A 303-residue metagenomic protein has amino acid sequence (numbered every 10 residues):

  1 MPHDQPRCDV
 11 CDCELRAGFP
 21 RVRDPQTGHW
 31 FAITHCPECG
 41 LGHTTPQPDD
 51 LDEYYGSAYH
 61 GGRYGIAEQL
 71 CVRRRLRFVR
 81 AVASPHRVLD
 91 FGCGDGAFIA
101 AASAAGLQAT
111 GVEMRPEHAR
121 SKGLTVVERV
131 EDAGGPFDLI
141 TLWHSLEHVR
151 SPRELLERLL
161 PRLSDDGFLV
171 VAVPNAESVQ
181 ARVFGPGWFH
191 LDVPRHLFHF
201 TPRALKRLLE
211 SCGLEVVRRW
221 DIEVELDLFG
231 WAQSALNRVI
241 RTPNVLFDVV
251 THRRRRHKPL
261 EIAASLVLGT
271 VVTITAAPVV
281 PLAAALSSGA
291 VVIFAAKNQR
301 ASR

Functional and structural regions predicted by a protein language model:
M1-W143, P152-R158, D221, L260 (+1 more regions): Conserved N-terminal segment of class I S-adenosyl-L-methionine
V22-Q26, R218-R255: Conserved catalytic loop of SAM-dependent methyltransferase domains
G56-R63, F184-V193, Q233-V239: Short glycine/proline- and charge-enriched loop/turn segments that cap or connect secondary-structure elements
A109, L169-V171: Hydrophobic/aromatic residues located in beta-strands of well-ordered beta-sheets within soluble catalytic
W143-R150, A172: Short catalytic micro-motifs in class I SAM-dependent methyltransferases
V149-R150, L163-D165: Helix-to-beta-strand junctions that scaffold the AdoMet/dcAdoMet cofactor pocket in Class I SAM-dependent enzymes
V171-H199, R203-E210, V224: Short, glycine-/aromatic-enriched active-site segment of Class I SAM-dependent methyltransferases
P259-V291: A transmembrane-helix-recognition feature enriched in membrane-embedded lipid enzymes and envelope glyco-/phospholipid
